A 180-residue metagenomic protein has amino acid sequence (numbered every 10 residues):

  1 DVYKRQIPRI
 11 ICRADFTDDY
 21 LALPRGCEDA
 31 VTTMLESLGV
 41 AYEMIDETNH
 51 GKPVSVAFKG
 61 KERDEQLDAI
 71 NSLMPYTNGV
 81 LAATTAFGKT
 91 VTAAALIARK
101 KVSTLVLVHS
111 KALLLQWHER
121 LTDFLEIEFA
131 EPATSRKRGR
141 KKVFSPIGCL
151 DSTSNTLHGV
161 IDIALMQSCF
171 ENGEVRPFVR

Functional and structural regions predicted by a protein language model:
V2-Y3: Short, small-residue-biased leader/transition segments that mark boundaries at the very start of proteins
D18-A41: Structured, non-catalytic alpha/beta "coupling" segments that mediate domain-domain communication and provide generic
L23, E62, V106: Conserved SAM-binding loop
S37, E43-A82: Conserved pre-motif I regulatory segment
Y76-I97: Walker A/P-loop
T92, R99-D123: Conserved Walker A/P-loop ATP-binding site and its immediately adjacent core in helicase/helicase-like ATPase domains
L113-T153: Conserved helix-turn-beta segment of the N-terminal RecA-like "Helicase ATP-binding" lobe in SF1/SF2 helicases
S152-R180: Conserved helix/coil segment N-terminal to the catalytic DExD/H
